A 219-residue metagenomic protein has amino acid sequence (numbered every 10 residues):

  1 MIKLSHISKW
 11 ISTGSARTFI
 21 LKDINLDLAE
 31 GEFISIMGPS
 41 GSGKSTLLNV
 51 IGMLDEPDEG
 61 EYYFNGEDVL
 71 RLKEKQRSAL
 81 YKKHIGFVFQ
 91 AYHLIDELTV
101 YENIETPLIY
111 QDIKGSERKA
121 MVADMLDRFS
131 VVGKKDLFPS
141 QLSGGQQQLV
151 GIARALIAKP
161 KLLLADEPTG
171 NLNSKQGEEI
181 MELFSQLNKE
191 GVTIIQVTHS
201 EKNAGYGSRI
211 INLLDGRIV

Functional and structural regions predicted by a protein language model:
I2-G207: ABC family nucleotide-binding domain
I210-V219: H-loop (His-switch) and adjacent beta-strand-loop-beta switch element of ABC-type ATPase nucleotide-binding domains
